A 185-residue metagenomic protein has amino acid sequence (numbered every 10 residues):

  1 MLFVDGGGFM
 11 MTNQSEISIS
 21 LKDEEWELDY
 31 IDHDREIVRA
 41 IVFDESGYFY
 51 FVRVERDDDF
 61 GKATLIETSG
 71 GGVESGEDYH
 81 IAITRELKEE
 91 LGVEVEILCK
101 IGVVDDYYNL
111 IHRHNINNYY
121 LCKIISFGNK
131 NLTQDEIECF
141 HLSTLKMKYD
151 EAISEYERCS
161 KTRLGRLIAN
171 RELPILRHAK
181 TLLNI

Functional and structural regions predicted by a protein language model:
D5, N129, D135-I185: Nudix hydrolase/Nudix homology domain
G7, M11-R39, E45: Acidic, metal-coordinating catalytic segment for phosphate/diphosphate chemistry, firing primarily on the Nudix
E36-V38, G47, I116-N118, L142: Change "...and in nucleic-acid phosphodiester-cleaving endonucleases..." to "...and in nucleic-acid processing enzymes
F43-Y48, D57-D58, E74, L121-N129: Short, charged/polar surface micro-motifs in flexible loops or helix N-caps
Y48-E89: Conserved Nudix-box catalytic region and its N-terminal flanking loop in Nudix hydrolases and closely related
E94-G102: A short coil-to-beta-strand element that immediately follows conserved catalytic motifs
D106-N131, L145: Active-site-adjacent beta-strand/loop module that shapes the phosphate/pyrophosphate-binding cleft
